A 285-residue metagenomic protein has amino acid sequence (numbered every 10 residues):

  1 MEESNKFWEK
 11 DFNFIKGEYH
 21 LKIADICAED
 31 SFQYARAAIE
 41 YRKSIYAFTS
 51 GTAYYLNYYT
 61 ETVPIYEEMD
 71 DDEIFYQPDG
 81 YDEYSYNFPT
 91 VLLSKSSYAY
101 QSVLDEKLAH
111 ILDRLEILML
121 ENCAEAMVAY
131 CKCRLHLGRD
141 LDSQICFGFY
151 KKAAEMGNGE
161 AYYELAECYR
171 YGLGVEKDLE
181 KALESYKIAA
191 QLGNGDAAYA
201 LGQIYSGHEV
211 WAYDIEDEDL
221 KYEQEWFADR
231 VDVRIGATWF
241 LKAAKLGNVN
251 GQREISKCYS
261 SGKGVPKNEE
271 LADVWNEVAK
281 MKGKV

Functional and structural regions predicted by a protein language model:
W8, N13, C27-E29, Y41 (+11 more regions): Short helix-capping/linker turns of helical repeat alpha-solenoids
Y19, I26, S44-A47, E61 (+7 more regions): TPR/TPR-like alpha-solenoid repeats
I26-C27, S97, A129-L137, E164-Y171 (+3 more regions): Hydrophobic face of amphipathic alpha-helices that form TPR/SEL1-like repeat modules and related alpha-solenoid
Y54-V91, S96-Y100, G207-V231: Intrinsically disordered, low-complexity Ser/Thr- and acidic-rich flexible linkers and loops, especially at boundaries
C146, Y150-A154, A161-Y169, V175 (+8 more regions): Fold-core signature of tandem repeat domains
